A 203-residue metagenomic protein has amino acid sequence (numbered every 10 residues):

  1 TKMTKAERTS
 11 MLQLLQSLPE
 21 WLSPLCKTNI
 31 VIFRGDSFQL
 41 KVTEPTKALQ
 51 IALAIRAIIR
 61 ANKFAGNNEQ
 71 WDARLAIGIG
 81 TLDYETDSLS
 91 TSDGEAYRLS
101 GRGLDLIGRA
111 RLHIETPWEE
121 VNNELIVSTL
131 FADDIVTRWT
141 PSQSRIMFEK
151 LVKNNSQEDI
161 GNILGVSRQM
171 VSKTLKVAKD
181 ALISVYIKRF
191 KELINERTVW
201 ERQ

Functional and structural regions predicted by a protein language model:
T1-Q203: Regulatory and interdomain segments flanking nucleotide-handling catalytic cores in signaling/defense enzymes
